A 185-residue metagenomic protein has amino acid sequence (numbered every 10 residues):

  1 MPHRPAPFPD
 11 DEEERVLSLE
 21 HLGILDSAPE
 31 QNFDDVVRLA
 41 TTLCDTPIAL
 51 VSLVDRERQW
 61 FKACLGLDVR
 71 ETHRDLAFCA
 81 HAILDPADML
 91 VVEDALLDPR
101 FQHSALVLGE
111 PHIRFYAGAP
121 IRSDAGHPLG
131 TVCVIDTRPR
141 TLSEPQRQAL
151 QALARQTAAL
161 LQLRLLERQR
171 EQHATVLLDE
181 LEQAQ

Functional and structural regions predicted by a protein language model:
R15-Q31, E182-Q185: Short regulatory/linker helices and ligand/cofactor-binding micro-motifs at input modules
L17-S18, I48, V54, R58-C64 (+1 more regions): Regulatory sensory and allosteric helical modules in signal-transduction proteins and certain transcription factors
D26-Q59: Helix-loop-beta substructure at the N-terminus of cytosolic sensory domains that couple signal/ligand detection
V51, G126-H127: Glycine-biased flexible loop/turn sites that connect beta-strands or occur in inter-domain linkers
R114-A125: A short, aliphatic-rich beta-strand micro-motif
T131-R140: Short beta-strand-to-loop transition segments that serve as allosteric relay/switch motifs in sensory/regulatory domains
L142-A159: Amphipathic alpha-helical "output/dimerization" segments
L163, E167-A184: Heptad-repeat alpha-helical coiled-coil signal-transmission segments
